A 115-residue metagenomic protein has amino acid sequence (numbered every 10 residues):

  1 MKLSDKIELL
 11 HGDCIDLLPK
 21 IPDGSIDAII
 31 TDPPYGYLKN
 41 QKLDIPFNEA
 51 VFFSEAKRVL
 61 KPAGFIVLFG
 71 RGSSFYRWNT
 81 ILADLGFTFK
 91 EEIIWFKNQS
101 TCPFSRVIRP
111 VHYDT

Functional and structural regions predicted by a protein language model:
K2-T115: Core catalytic lobe of class I
